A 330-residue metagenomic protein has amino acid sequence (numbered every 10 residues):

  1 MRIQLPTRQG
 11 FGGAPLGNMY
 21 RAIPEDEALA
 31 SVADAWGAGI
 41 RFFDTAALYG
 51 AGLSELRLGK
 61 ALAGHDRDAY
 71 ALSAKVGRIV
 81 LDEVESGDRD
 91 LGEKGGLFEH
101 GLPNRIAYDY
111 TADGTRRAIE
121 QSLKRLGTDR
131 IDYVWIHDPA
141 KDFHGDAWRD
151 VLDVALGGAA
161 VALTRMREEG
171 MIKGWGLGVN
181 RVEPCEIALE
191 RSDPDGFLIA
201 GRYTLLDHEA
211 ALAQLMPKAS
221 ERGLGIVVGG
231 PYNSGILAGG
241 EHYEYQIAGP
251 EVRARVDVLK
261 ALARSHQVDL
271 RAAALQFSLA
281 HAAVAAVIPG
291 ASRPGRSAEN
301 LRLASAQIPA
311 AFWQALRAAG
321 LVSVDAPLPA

Functional and structural regions predicted by a protein language model:
M1-E83, G87-L91: N-terminal binding-site loop/beta-alpha segment at the start of enzyme catalytic domains that lines or forms
I3-Q9, G39-R41, D66-Y70, T128-D132 (+4 more regions): Short, well-ordered coil/turn segments that N-cap beta-strands
F11, A28, F43, L58 (+8 more regions): Conserved, mostly hydrophobic/aromatic
A14-D26, H100-R116, W148: Active-site mouth loops of central-metabolism enzymes
A22-A35, T111-R125, N180-I187: Short, acidic/polar
E27, P139-A330: Beta/alpha (TIM)-barrel catalytic core signal, keyed to glycine-rich beta->alpha loops juxtaposed to Asp/Glu that bind
E85-D132: Active-site gating/metal-coordination segments in enzymes
L123-A147: Active-site groove signature of glycoside hydrolases
